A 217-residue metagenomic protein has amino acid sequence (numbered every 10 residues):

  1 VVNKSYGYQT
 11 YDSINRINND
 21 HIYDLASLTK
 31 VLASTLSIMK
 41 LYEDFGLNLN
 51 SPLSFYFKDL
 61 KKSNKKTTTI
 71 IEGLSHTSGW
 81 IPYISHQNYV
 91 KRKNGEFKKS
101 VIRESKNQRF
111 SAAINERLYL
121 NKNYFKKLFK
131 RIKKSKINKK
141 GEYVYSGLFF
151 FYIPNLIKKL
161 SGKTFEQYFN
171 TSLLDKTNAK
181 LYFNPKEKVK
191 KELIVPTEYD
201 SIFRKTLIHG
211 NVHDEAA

Functional and structural regions predicted by a protein language model:
V1-L25, G46-N48, F129-K130, K186 (+2 more regions): Short, conserved catalytic-motif segment at the N-terminal edge
S13-G73, S135-F149, A216-A217: Short active-site loop at a secondary-structure junction that contains or immediately precedes the catalytic residue(s)
K65-A217: Short, surface-exposed loop or secondary-structure junction motifs that flank catalytic or metal-binding residues
